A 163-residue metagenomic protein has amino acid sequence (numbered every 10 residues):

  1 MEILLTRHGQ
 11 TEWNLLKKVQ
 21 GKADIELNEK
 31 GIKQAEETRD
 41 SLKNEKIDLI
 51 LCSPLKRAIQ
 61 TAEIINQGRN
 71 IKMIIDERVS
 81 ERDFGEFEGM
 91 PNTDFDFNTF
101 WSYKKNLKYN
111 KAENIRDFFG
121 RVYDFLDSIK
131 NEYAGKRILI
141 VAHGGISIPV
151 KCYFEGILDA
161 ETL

Functional and structural regions predicted by a protein language model:
M1-L4, L49: Extreme N-terminal starter segment of soluble prokaryotic enzymes
Q10-I71: Active-site-proximal alpha-helix that buttresses catalytic centers in soluble enzyme cores
A23-K30, K104, K108-K111, E161: A short acidic, glycine-rich active-site loop that binds or catalyzes chemistry on phosphate/adenosine moieties
N44, G89-P91, G135: A glycine-biased structural micro-motif
C52-S53, G120, V141-A142: Short beta-strand scaffold positions
I59, Y123-L163: Active-site-adjacent alpha-helix immediately C-terminal to a catalytic or transition-state-stabilizing loop
I64-I65, F87, Y153: Residue-level signal for well-ordered alpha-helical positions
G68-Y123: Phosphate-handling substructures
